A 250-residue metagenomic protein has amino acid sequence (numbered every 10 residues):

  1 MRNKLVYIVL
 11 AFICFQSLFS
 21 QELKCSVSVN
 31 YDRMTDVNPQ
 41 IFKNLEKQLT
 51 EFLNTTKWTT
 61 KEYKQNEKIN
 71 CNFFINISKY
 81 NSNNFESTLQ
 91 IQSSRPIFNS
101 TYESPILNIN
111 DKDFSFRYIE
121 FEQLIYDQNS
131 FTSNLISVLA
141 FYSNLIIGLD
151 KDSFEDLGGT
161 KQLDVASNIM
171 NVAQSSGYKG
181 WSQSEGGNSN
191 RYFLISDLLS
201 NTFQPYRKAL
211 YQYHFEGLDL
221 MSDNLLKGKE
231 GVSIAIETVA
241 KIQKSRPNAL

Functional and structural regions predicted by a protein language model:
M1-C25: Bacterial Sec-dependent N-terminal signal peptides
Q21-E86, I97-N99: Start-of-domain marker
N83-D197: Acidic/His-rich structured neighborhood in mature extracellular/periplasmic domains
E155-A249: Flexible, glycine-rich surface segments
